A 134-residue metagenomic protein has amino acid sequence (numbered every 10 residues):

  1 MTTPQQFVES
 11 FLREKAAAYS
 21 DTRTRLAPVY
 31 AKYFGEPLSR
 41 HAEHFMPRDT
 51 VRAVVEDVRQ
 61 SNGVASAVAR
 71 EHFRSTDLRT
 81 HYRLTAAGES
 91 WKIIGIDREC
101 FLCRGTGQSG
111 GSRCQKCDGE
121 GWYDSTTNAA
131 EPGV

Functional and structural regions predicted by a protein language model:
M1-E9, R13-S61: Short solvent-exposed beta->alpha transition segments
D57-V64, L84-S90: A short, structured loop/turn motif at beta-sheet edges
A65-R74: Short beta-strand segments that buttress and anchor functional surface loops
D77-R104, A130: Short beta-strand edge/turn micro-motifs at domain boundaries
G95, S109-S112: Flanking scaffold residues of small Cys/His-coordinated metal-binding clusters
C100, G111-C114: Disulfide-stabilized extracellular ectodomain repeats and their linkers
L102-G105, K116-G119: Short, cysteine/histidine-rich loop/knuckle motifs that typically chelate Zn2+
C117-E131: Short Cys/His-rich micro-motifs in 6-15 aa windows
